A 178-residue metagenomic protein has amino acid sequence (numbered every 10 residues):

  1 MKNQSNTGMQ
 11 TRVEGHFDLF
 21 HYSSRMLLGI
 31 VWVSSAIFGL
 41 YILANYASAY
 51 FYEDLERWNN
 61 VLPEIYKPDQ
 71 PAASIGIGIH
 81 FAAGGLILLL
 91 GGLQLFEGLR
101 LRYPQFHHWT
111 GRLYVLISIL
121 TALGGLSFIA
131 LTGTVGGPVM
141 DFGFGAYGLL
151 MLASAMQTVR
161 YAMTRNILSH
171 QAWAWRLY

Functional and structural regions predicted by a protein language model:
K2-Y178: Alpha-helical membrane insertion/targeting regions
